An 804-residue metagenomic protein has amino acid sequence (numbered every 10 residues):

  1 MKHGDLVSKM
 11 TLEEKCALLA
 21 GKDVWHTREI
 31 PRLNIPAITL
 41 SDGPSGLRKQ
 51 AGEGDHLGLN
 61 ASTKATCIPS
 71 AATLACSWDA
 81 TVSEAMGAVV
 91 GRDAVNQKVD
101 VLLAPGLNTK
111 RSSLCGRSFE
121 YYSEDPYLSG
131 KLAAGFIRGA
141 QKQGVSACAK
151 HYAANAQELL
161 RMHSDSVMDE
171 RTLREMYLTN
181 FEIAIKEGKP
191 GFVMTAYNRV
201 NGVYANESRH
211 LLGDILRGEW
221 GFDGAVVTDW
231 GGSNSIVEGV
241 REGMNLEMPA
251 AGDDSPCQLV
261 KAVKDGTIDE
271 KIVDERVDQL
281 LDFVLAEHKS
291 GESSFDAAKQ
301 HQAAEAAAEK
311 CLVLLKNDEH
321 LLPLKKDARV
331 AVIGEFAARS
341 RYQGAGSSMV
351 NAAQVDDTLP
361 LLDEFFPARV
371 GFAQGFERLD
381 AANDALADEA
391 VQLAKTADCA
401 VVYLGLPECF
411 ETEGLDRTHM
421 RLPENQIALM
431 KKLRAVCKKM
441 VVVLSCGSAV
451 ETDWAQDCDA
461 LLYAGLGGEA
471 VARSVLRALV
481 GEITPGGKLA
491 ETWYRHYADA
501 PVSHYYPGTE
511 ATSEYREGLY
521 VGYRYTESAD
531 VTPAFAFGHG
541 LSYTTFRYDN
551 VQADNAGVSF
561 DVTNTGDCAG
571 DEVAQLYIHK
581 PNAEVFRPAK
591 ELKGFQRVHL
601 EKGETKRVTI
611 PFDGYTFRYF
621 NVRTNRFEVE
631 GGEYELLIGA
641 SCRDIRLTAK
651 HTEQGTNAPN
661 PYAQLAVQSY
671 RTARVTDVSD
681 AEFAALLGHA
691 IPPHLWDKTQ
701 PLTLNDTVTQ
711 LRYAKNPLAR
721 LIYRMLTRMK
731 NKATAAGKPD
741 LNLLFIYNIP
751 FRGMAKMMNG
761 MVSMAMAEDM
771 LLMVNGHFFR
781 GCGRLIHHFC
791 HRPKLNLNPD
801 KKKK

Functional and structural regions predicted by a protein language model:
M1-F617, E633-I638, C642, I722 (+5 more regions): Glycoside hydrolase catalytic-domain context in secreted enzymes
K2, T11, C257, A286 (+11 more regions): Serine/threonine-rich low-complexity intrinsically disordered regions
G46, V402, S503, T532 (+8 more regions): A generic signature of intrinsically disordered, low-complexity regions enriched in glycine/proline and charged/polar
G614-P661: Terminal connector regions
C642-R643, A649-L721: Charged, amphipathic alpha-helical linkers/stalks
A685-K804: Long, low-hydrophobicity ectodomains and other hydrophilic envelope-associated domains
